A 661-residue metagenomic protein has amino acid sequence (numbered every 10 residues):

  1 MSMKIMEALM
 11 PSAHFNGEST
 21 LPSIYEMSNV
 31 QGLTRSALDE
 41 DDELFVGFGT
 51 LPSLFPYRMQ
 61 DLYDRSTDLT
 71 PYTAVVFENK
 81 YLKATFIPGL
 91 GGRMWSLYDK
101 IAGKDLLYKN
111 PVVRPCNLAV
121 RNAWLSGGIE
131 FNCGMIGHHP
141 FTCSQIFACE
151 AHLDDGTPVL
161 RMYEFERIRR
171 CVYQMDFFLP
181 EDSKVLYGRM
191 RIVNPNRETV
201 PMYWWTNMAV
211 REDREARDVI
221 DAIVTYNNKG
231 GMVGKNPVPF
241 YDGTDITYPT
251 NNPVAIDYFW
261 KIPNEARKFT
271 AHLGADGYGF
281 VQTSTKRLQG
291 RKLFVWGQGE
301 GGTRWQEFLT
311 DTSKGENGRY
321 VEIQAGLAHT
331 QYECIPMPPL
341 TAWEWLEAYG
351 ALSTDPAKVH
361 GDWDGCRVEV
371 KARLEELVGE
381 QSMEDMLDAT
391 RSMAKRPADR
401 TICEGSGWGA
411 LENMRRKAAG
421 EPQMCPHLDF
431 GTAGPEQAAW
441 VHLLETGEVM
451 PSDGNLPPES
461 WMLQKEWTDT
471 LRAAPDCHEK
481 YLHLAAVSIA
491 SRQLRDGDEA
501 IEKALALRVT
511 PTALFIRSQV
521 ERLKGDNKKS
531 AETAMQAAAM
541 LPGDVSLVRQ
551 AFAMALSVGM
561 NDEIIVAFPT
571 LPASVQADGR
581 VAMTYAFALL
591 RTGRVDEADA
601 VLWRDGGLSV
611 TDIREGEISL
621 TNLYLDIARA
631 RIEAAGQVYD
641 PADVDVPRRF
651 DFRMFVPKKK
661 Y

Functional and structural regions predicted by a protein language model:
S2-L54, A74-E78, L82-Q145: Acidic-aromatic substrate-binding/catalytic surfaces of carbohydrate-active enzymes
S2-V46, V75, S96, L106 (+3 more regions): A contiguous, surface-exposed recognition patch within enzymatic or periplasmic domains that forms
S36-E78, G127-V185, R214, G301-E333: Extended, loop-rich substrate-binding clefts of extracytoplasmic carbohydrate-active enzymes
D64, E78, A84-G103, M162-D213 (+2 more regions): Acidic, contiguous internal or C-terminal segments within carbohydrate-active enzymes that form a structured patch used
V75-K80, A84-F86, C149-A151, M190 (+1 more regions): Short Pro-Gly-centered flexible turn/kink motifs
P475, R508-V509, P542, Q576 (+1 more regions): Short coil turns that delineate tetratricopeptide repeat
E479-H483, T512-I516, S546-F552, G579-T584 (+1 more regions): Alpha-solenoid helical repeat scaffolds
